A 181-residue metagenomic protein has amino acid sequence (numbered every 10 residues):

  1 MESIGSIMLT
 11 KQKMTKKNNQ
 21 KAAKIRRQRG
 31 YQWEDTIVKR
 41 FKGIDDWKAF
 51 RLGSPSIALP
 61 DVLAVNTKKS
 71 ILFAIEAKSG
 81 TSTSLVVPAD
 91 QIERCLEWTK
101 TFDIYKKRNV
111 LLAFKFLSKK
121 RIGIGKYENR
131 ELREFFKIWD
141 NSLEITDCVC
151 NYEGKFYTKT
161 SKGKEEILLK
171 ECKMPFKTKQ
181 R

Functional and structural regions predicted by a protein language model:
E2-G53: Acidic-basic catalytic patches of nuclease active cores, encompassing PD-(D/E)XK and other metal-cofactor nuclease
K24-Q28, N109-R181: Domain-level recognition of nuclease-like catalytic cores that cleave nucleotide substrates
E34, E76, Q91: Acidic-residue sensor for enzyme active/binding pockets
F41, V62-A64, I71-T81: Conserved catalytic cores of phosphodiester-cleaving nucleases, focusing on short active-site segments
R51, E76, L112-F114: Structural signal for conserved beta-strand scaffold positions within catalytic alpha/beta enzyme cores
S56-L59: Short acidic/glycine-enriched loop/turn segments that link adjacent beta-strands
T67-I71, I104-K107, K120-G125: Short, solvent-exposed loop/turn segments that connect beta-strands within catalytic domains and beta-strand-rich
L85-L112, L117-K119: Short, charged, amphipathic alpha-helix that recurs within catalytic cores of restriction-modification and other
